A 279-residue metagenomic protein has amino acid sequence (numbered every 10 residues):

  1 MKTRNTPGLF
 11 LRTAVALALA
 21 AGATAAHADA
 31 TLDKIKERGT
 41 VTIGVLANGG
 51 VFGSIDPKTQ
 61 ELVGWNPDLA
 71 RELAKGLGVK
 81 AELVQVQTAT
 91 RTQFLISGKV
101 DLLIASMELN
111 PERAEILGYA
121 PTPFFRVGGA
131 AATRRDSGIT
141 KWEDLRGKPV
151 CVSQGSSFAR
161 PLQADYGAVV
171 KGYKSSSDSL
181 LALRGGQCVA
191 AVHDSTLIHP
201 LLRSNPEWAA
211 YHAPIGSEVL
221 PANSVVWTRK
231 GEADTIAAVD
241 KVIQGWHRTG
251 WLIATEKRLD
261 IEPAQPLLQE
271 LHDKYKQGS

Functional and structural regions predicted by a protein language model:
A28-S106: Extracytoplasmic small-molecule ligand-binding "clamshell" domains of the periplasmic binding protein/Venus flytrap
D29, V79-L83, Q87-A89, M107-R113 (+1 more regions): A conserved helix-loop-strand patch within extracytoplasmic ligand-binding domains of the periplasmic binding
L32, L62-W65, A114-F124, A213-S217 (+1 more regions): A structural signal for short loop-to-beta-strand junctions that line the ligand-binding cleft of periplasmic/secreted
G53-P57, A70-V79, W142, G155-K174 (+2 more regions): Ligand-binding cleft/hinge of the Venus flytrap
P67, E82-Q93, S137, G155-S157 (+2 more regions): Short helix-initiation/N-cap motifs at beta->coil->alpha
P67-G76, I139, E143, K148-P149 (+3 more regions): Extended ligand-binding regions for polar small-molecule ligands
Q93, M107-E115, P161-A164, V189-L220: A ligand-binding cleft/hinge motif common to bilobed small-molecule-binding domains
F125-T133, S195, H199, R203-I243 (+1 more regions): Periplasmic-binding protein-like
